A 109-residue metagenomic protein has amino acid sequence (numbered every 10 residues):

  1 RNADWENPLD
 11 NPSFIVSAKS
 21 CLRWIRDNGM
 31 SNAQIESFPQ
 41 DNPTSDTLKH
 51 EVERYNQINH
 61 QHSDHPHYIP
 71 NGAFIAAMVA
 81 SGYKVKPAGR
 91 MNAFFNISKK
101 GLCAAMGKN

Functional and structural regions predicted by a protein language model:
W5, P12-N59: Positively charged, polyanion-binding regions of nucleic-acid-associated proteins
D10-P12, S81-G82: Intrinsically disordered, low-complexity boundary segments flanking structured domains
L22, P66, N92-F94: Intrinsically disordered, low-complexity regions
I25, F74, M78, F95-I97: Generic structural hydrophobic/aromatic packing signal, biased to beta-strands
Y55-P87: Charge-enriched amphipathic alpha-helical scaffolds
S81-N109: C-terminal engagement modules used by replication, chromatin/transcription, nuclear envelope/ESCRT, and ubiquitin
